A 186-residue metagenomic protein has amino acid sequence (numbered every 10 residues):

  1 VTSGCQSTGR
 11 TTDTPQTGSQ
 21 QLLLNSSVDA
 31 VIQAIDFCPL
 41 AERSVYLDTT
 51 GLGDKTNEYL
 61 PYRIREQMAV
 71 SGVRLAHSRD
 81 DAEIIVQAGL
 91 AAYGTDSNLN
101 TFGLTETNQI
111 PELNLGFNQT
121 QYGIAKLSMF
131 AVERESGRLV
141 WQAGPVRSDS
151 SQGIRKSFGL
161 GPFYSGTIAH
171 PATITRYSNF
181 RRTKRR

Functional and structural regions predicted by a protein language model:
C5-A69, T167-R186: A structural "domain/chain start" motif
V31, W141-Q142: Extracytoplasmic assembly/pore-lining segments of large envelope/extracellular complexes
T50, G144-P145: Short, well-ordered beta-to-alpha junction loops that form the rim of enzyme active sites and present histidine/acidic
E66, V70-V140, V146-R185: Surface-exposed short loop/turn segments
